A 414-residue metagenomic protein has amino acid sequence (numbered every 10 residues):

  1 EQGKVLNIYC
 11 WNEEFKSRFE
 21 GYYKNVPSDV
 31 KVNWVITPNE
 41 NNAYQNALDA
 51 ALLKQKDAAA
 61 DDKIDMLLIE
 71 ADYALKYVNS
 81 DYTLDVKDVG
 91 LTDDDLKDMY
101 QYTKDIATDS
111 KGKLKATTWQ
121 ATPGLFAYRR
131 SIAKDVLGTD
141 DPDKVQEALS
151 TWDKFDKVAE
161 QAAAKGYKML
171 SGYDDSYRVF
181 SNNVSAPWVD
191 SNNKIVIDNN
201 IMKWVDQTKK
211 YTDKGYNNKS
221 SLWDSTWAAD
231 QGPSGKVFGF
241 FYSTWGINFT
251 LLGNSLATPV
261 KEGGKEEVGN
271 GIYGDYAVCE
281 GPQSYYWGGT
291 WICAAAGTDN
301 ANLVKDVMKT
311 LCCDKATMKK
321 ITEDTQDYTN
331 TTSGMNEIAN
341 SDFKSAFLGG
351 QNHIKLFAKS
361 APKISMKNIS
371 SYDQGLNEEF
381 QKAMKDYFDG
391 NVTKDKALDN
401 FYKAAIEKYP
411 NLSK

Functional and structural regions predicted by a protein language model:
E1-L75, A316-T322, K382, N391-K396 (+1 more regions): Conserved N-terminal structural module of periplasmic/extracytoplasmic solute-binding proteins
W11-E14, L68-Y73, Y173-S176, S225 (+1 more regions): Beta->alpha turn/N-cap motifs
K16-E20, K203-D306: Extracytoplasmic/periplasmic substrate-binding proteins
P27-E40, A59-D61, T139-Q146, N192-I195 (+3 more regions): A local structural motif
Q45-K63, L67, L75, S80 (+6 more regions): Short helices/loops that flank or line small-molecule/ion binding pockets
K56, I69-L125, D153-D156, G263-E280 (+2 more regions): Hinge/lid segment of periplasmic solute-binding proteins
K87-K97, D105-S176, V189-L222, A296-N302 (+2 more regions): Helix-loop-helix "hinge/cap" segment bordering the ligand-binding cleft or interdomain interface
N270-G274, T322-D386, L412: Long, aromatic- and glycine/proline-rich binding clefts that accommodate carbohydrate-like moieties
